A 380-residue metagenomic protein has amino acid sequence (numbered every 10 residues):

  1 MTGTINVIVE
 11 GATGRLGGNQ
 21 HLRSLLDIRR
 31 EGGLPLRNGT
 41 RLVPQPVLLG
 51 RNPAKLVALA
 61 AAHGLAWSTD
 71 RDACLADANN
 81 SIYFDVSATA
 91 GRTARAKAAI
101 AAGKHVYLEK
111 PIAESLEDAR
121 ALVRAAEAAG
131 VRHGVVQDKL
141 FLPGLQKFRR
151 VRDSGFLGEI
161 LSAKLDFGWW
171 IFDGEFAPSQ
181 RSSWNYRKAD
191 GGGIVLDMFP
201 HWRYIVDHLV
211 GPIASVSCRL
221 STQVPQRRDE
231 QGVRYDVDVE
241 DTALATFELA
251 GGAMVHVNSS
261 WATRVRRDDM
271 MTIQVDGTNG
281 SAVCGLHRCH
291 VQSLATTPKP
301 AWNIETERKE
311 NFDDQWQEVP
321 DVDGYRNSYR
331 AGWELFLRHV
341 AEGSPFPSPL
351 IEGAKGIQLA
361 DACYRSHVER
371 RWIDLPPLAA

Functional and structural regions predicted by a protein language model:
M1-A62: N-terminal Rossmann-like dinucleotide-binding module
R37-N38, A66-A78: Short acidic low-complexity segments
G39, P44, H339-K355: Glycine- and charged-residue-rich phosphate/anionic-cofactor binding loop of Rossmann-like
R51, V322-W333, I351: Active-site loop of classical SDR/Rossmann-like NAD(P)-dependent oxidoreductases, centered on the catalytic Tyr-X3-Lys
S81-I82, A88, T93-L140, G155: Beta-strand-loop-alpha-helix segment that lines the small-molecule cofactor/substrate pocket of alpha/beta enzymes
V131, G158-S162, R365-A380: C-terminal capping/lid region of NAD(P)-dependent oxidoreductase domains
K139-V237, R370: Predominantly a Rossmann-like dinucleotide-binding segment in NAD(P)-dependent oxidoreductases
R203-T296, S328-F346, D361, L375-A380: Contiguous beta-strand/loop segments that form the cofactor/metal-binding neighborhood of enzyme cores
